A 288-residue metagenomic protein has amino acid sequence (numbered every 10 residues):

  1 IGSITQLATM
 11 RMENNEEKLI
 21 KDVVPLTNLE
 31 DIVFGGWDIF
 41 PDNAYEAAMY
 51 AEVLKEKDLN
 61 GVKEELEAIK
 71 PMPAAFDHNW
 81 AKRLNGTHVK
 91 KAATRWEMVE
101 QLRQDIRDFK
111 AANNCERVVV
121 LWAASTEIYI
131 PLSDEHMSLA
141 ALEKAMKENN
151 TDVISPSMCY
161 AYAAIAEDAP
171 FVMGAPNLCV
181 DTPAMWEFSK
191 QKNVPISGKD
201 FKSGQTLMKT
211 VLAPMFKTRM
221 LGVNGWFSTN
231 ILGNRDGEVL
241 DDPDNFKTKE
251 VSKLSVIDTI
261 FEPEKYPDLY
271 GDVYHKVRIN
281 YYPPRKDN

Functional and structural regions predicted by a protein language model:
I1-A175, C179-Q191, L207-A213: Metallocofactor- and cofactor-centric catalytic cores in central/energy metabolism, strongly enriched
T27, N43, Q205-N288: Active-site-lining helix/loop region of Rossmann-like oxidoreductase modules
G174-N177, K199-D200, W226: Glycine- and other small-residue-rich loops at beta-strand/loop junctions that grip anionic moieties
F188-D200, R219-V223: Rossmann-fold dehydrogenase core element
